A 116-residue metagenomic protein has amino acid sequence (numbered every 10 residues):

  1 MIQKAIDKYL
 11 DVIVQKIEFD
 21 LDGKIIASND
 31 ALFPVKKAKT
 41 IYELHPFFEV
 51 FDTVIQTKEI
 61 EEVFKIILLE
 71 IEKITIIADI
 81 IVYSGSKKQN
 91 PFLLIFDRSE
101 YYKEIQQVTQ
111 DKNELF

Functional and structural regions predicted by a protein language model:
M1-I2, L94: Generic signal for short, ordered secondary-structure residues within or immediately flanking folded domains
I2-V63: PAS-family sensory domains
Y9, F19, Y42, Y83 (+2 more regions): Sequence-level detector for tyrosine residue identity
K16, D79-I81: Short, surface-exposed charged micro-motifs
D20-G23, I71-K73, S84-N90: Short, solvent-exposed coil/turn segments at beta-strand boundaries
F33, I81-S86: A short, sequence-level motif marking secondary-structure junctions
F51-D79, Q89, F96, K103: Per-ARNT-Sim (PAS) sensory domains and their PAS-associated C-terminal
S84-F116: Sensory coupling linkers of modular signal transduction proteins
